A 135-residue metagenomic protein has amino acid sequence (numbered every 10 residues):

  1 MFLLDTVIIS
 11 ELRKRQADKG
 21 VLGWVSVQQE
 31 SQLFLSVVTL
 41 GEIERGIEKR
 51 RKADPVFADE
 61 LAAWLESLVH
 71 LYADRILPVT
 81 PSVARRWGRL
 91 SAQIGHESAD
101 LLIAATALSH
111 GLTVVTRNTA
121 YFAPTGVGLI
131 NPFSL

Functional and structural regions predicted by a protein language model:
M1-L35, T39, K49-S67: Short, well-structured N-terminal submotif of metal-dependent ribonuclease cores
D5, S36, H96-E97, N118-T119: Histidine- and aromatic-rich ligand-binding microenvironments
D5-T6, I43, W87, A107 (+1 more regions): Generic structural signal for small/hydrophobic residues in well-ordered secondary structure, especially within
I8, T39, V83, L102-I103 (+1 more regions): Alpha-helix capping/helix-boundary segments
V37-V38, T80, N118, F133: Residues at the C-termini of beta-strands that transition into short coil/loop
I47-E48, D59, H70-R117: Active-site neighborhoods of divalent-metal-dependent phosphate/nucleic-acid chemistry enzymes
